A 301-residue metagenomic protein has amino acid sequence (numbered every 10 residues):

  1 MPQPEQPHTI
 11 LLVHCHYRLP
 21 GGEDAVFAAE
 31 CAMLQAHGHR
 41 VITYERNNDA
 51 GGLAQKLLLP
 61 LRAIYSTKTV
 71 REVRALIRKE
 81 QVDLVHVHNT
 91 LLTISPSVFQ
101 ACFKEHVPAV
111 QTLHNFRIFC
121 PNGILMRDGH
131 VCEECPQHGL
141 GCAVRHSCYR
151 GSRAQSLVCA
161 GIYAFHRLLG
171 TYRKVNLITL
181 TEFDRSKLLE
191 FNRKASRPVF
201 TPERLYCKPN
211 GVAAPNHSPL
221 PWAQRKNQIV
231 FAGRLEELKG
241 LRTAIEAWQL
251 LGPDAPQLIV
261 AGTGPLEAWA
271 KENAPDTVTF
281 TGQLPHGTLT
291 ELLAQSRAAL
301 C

Functional and structural regions predicted by a protein language model:
M1-N47, R78-E80, V98-P108, Q249: N-terminal subdomain of nucleotide-sugar transferases
L12, R74-I94, P108-R117: Short N-terminal targeting/anchoring amphipathic segment
H16-R18, G211, A232-R242, G264 (+1 more regions): Short donor-sugar binding/catalytic loops of nucleotide-sugar-dependent glycosyltransferases, especially enzymes
N47-N48, A232-L235, Q257-A270, A274: Glycosyltransferase donor-sugar binding loop
T67, G264-E267, V278-L293: Conserved active-site histidine-acidic residue motif and adjacent donor-binding/catalytic loop of glycosyltransferases
I118, E133, Q137-H217, F280-T281: Donor nucleotide-sugar binding/catalytic pocket of nucleotide-sugar-dependent glycosyltransferases
I178, V212, N216, P221-K239 (+2 more regions): Conserved donor-binding/catalytic core segment of Leloir-type glycosyltransferases
A294-C301: Acidic donor-binding loop of glycosyltransferase active sites
